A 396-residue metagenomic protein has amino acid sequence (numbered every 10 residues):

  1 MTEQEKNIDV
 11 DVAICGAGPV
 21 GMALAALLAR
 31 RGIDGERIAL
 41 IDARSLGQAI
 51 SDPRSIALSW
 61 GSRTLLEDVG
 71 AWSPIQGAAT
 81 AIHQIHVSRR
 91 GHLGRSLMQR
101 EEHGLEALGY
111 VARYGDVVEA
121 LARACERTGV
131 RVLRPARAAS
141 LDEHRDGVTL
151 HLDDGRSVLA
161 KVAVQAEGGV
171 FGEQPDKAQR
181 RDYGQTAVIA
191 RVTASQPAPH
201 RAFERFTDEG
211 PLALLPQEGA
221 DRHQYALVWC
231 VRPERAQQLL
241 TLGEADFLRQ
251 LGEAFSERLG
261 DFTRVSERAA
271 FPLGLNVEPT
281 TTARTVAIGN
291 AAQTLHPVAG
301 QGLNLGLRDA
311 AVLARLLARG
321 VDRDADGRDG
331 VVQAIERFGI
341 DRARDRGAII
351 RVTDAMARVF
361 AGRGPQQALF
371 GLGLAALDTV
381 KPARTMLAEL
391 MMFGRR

Functional and structural regions predicted by a protein language model:
E5-G18: Beta1/beta-strand and adjacent pyrophosphate-binding region of the FAD-binding site in flavoprotein oxidoreductases
I8, I75-P175, R181-A187: Conserved N-terminal helical subregion
G21-M22: N-terminal Rossmann-fold NAD(P) dinucleotide-binding loop
L27-R54: Glycine-rich FAD pyrophosphate-binding loop
I50-R90: N-terminal FAD cofactor-binding segment of flavoenzymes
L66, S157, V162-R268: Conserved FAD-binding catalytic core of PHBH/FMO-like flavoproteins
Q238-D322, D329-G330: FAD/FMN-dependent oxidoreductases across multiple families
R315-R396: C-terminal helical "tail/cap" subdomain of flavin- and related membrane-associated enzymes
